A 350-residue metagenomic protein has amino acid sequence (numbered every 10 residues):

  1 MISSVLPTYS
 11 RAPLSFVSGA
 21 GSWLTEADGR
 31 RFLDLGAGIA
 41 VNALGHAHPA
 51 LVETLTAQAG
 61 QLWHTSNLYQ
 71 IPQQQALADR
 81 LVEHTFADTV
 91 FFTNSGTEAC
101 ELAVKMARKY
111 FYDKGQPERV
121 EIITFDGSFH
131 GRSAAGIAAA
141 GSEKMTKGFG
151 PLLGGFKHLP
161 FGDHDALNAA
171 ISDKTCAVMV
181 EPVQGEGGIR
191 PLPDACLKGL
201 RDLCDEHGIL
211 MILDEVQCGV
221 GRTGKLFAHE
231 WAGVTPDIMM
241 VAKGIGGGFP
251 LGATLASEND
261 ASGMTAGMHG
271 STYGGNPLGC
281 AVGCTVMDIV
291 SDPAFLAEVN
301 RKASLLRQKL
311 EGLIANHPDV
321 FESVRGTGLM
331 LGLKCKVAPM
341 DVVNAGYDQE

Functional and structural regions predicted by a protein language model:
M1-E350: Conserved N-terminal phosphate-binding loop of PLP-dependent enzymes in the Aspartate aminotransferase
